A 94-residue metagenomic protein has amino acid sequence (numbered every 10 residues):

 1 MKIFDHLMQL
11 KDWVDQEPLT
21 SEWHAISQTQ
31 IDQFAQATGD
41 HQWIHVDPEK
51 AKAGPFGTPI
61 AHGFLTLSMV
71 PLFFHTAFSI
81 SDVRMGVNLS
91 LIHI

Functional and structural regions predicted by a protein language model:
M1-N88: Hot-dog-fold acyl-thioester-processing enzymes
I92-I94: Conserved small/polar residues in nucleotide/adenosyl-binding loops
